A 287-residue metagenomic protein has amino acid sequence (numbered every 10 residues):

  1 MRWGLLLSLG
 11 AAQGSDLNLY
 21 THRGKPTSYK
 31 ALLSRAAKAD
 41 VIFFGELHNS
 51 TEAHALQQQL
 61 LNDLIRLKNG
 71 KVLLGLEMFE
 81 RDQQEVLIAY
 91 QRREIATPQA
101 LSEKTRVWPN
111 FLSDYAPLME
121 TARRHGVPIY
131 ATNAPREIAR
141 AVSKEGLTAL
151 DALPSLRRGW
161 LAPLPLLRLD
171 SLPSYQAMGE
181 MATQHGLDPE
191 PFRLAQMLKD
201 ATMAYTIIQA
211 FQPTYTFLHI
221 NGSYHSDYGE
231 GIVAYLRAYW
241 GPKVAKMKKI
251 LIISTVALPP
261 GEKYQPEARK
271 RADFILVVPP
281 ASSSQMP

Functional and structural regions predicted by a protein language model:
M1-L6: Sec-dependent signal peptide recognition, specifically the positively charged N-region followed immediately by
A12-P287: Compositional signal for N-terminal targeting/processing segments
